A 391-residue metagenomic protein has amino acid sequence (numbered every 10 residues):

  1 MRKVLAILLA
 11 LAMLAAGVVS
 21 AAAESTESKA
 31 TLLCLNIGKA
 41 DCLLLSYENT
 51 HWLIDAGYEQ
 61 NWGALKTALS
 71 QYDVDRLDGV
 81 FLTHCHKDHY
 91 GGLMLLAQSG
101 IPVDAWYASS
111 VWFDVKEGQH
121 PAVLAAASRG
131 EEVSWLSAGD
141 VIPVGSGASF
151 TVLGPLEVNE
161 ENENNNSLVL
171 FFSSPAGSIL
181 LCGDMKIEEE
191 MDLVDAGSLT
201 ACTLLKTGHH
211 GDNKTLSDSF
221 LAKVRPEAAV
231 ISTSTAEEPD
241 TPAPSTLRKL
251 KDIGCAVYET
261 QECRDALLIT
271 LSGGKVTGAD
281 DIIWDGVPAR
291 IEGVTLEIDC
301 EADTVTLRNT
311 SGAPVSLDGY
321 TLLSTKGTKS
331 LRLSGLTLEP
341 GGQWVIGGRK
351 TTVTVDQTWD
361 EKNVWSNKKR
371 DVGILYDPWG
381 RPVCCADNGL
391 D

Functional and structural regions predicted by a protein language model:
M1-L9: Positively charged n-region of N-terminal signal peptides that target proteins for export
A23-R76, W135-A201, A266-G293: Core dinuclear metal-dependent hydrolase active-site scaffold
C34, L44-S46, H51-D55, D78-L82 (+8 more regions): Structural recognition of the beta-strand scaffold that forms the well-ordered cores of secreted hydrolase catalytic
E48-W52, E59-A108, D195-D212, R225-V230: Active-site metal-binding motif and surrounding structural segment of the metallo-beta-lactamase
G63-A68, T215, K326-L333: N-terminal post-signal-peptidase region of extra-cytosolic proteins
G92, A105-F113, E190-A266: Cap/insert and terminal regions of metallo-dependent hydrolase folds
G286-D391: Activation on beta-sandwich/Ig-like modules and their edge loops
